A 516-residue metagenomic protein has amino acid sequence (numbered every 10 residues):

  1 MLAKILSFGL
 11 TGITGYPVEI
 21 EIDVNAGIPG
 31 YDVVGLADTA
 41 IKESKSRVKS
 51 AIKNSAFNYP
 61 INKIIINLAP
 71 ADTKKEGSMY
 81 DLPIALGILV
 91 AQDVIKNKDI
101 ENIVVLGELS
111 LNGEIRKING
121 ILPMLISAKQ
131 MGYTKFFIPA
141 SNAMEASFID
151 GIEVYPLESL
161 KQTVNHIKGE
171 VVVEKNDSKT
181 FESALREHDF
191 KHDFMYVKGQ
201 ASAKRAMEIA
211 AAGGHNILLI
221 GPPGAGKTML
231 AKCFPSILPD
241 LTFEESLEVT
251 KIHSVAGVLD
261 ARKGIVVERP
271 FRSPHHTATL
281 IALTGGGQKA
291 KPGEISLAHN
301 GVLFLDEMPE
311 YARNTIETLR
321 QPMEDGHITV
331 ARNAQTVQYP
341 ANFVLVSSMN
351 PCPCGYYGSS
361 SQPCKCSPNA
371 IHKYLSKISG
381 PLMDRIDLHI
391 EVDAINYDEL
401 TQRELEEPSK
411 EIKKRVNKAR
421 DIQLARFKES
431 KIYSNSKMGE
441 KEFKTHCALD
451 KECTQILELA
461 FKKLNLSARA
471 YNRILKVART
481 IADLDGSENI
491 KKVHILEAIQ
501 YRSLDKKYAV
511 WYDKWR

Functional and structural regions predicted by a protein language model:
M1-L218, A225-T228, A331, A470-Y471 (+1 more regions): Peripheral, non-AAA+ core regions of ATP-driven protein-machinery
V18-V24, L283, D387-I390: Short beta-strand elements
V34-K45, P60, N67-G77, K289-A290 (+1 more regions): Basic, amphipathic alpha-helical bundle interface domains used for macromolecular binding and assembly
N112, L305-A312, G355: Catalytic P-loop NTPase motifs of RecA-like helicase/translocase cores
V171-I209, G213, D240-I295: P-loop NTPase nucleotide-binding/switch module
L218-D260, D325: Walker A/P-loop
N300, D306-E307, T318: Walker B catalytic acidic pair
